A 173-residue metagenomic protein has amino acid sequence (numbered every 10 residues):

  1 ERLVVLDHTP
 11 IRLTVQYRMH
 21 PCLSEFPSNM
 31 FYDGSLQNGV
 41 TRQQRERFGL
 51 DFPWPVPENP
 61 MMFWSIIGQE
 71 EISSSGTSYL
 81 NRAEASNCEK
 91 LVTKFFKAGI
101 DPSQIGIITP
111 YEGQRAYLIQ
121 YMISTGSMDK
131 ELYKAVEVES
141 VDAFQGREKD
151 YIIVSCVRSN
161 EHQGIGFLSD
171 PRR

Functional and structural regions predicted by a protein language model:
E1-R173: Conserved helicase motor core of SF1/SF2 NTP-dependent helicases
